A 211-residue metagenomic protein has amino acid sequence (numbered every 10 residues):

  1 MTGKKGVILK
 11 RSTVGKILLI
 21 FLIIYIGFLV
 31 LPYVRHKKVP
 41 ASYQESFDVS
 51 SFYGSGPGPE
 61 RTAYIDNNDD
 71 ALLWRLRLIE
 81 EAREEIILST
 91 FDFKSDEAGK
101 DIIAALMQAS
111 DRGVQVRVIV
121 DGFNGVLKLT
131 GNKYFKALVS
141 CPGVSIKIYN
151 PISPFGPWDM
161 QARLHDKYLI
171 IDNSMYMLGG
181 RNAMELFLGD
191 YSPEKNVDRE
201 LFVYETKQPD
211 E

Functional and structural regions predicted by a protein language model:
M1-S12: N-terminal Lys/Arg-rich, disordered targeting/topogenic segments
G15-P32: Hydrophobic membrane-insertion alpha-helices, especially the h-region of bacterial N-terminal signal peptides
L22-G27, K38-V39, R199: Membrane-proximal helical "anchor" segments flanking the first transmembrane region of inner-membrane enzymes
V30-S42: Aromatic-capped interface at the extracytoplasmic side of an N-terminal signal-anchor transmembrane helix
A41-E81, F93-E211: HKD-type phospholipase D/PLD-like phosphodiesterase module
